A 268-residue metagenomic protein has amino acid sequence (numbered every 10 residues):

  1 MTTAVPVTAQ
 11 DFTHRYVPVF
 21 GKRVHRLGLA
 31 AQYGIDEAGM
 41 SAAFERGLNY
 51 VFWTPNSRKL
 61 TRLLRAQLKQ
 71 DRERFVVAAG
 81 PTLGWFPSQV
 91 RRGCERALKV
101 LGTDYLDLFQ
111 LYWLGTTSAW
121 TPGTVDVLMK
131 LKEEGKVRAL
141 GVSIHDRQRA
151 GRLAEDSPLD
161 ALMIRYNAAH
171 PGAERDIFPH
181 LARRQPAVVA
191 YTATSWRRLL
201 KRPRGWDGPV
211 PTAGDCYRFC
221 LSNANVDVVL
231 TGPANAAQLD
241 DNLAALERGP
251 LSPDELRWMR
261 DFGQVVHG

Functional and structural regions predicted by a protein language model:
M1-F75: N-terminal binding-site loop/beta-alpha segment at the start of enzyme catalytic domains that lines or forms
D11, R15, D36, W113-G268: Beta/alpha (TIM)-barrel catalytic core signal, keyed to glycine-rich beta->alpha loops juxtaposed to Asp/Glu that bind
H25-A31, V51-W53, F75-A79, L106-L111 (+4 more regions): Hydrophobic faces of well-ordered beta-strands that scaffold small-molecule active sites in alpha/beta enzyme cores
H25-D36, A79-Q89, K201-V210: Active-site mouth loops of central-metabolism enzymes
Q32-A38, F52-R62, L83-Q89, T116-W120 (+1 more regions): Acidic-and-aromatic substrate-binding clefts and catalytic sites of carbohydrate-active enzymes
R62-T82, D126-G135: Alpha-helix-loop-beta-strand connector modules within alpha/beta enzyme cores
P87-L101: Glycine/small-residue-rich loop that forms an oxyanion/phosphate-binding "nest" at active or ligand-binding sites
L98-S118: Active-site groove signature of glycoside hydrolases
